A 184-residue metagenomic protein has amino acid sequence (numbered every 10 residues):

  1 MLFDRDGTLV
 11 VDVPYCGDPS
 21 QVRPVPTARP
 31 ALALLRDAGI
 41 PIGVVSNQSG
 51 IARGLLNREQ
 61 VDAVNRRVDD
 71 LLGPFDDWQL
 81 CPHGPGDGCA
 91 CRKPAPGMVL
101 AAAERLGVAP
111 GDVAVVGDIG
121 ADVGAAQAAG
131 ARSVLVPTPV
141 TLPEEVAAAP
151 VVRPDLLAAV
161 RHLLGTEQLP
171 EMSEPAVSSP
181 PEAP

Functional and structural regions predicted by a protein language model:
M1-G43: Active-site neighborhood of HAD-like aspartate-dependent phosphohydrolases
M1-R5, A159-R161, G165-P184: Non-catalytic pre-domain segments flanking phosphatase-related domains
A28, L32-N65, F75-D87, A126: Substrate-recognition element of Asp-dependent hydrolases with the DxDx(T/V) motif
G54-D70, R92-R105: Short, electropositive alpha-helical surface patch
V64-L80, E144-G165: Structural recognition of alpha->loop->beta junctions
A90-V123: Conserved Lys-Pro-Asp/Glu-containing loop-to-beta segment of HAD-superfamily phosphomonoesterases, centered on
A114-V151: Acidic, Mg2+-coordinating phosphoryl-transfer loop and its flanking beta/alpha structural elements, shared across
